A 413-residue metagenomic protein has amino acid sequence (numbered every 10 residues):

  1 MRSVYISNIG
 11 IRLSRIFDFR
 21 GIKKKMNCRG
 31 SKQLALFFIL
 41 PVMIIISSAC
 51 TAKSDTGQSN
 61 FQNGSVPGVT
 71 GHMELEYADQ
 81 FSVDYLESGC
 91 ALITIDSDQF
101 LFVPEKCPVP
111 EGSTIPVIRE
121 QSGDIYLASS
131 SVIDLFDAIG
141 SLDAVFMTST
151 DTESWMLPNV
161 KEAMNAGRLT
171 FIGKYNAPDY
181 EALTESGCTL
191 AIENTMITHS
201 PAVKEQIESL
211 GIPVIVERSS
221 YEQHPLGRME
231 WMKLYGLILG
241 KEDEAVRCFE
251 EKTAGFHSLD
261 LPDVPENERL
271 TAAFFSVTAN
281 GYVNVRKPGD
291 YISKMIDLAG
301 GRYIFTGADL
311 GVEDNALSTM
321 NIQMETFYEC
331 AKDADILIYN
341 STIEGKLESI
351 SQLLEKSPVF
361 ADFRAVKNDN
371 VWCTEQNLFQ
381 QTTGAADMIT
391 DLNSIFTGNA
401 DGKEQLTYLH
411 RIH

Functional and structural regions predicted by a protein language model:
I6-I9, I16, I22-F37: Bacterial N-terminal signal peptides that target proteins for export
F37-S47: Bacterial N-terminal signal peptides
C50-I133, E244-F274, A400-H413: Bacterial Sec-exported substrate-binding components of ABC uptake systems
G89-A91, I95, L101-T184, L190-I197: A short, structured surface patch at a secondary-structure boundary
G123, S131-I133, T148-N159, H199-A202 (+3 more regions): Extracytoplasmic ligand-binding site segments that recognize negatively charged/polar headgroups
T170-E181, D309-E325: Short helix-initiation/N-cap motifs at beta->coil->alpha
S220, N284-L317: Alpha-helical, coiled-coil/dimerization segments enriched in small aliphatic residues
E222-L261, N267, I336-H413: Structured C-terminal subdomain patch of bacterial secreted/periplasmic proteins
